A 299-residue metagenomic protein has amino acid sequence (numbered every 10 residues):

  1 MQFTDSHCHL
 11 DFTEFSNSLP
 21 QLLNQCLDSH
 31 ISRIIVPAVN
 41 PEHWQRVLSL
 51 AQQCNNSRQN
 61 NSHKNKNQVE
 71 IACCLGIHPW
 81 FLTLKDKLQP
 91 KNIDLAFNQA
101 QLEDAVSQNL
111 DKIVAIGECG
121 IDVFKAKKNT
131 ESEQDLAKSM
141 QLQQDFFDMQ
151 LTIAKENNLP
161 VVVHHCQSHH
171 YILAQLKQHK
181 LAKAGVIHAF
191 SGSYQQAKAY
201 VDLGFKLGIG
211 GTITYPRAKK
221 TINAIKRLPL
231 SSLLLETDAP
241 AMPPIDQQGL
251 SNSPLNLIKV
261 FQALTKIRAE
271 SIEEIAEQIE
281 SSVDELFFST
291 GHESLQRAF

Functional and structural regions predicted by a protein language model:
M1-F299: Mid-domain alpha/beta scaffold segments of enzyme catalytic cores
